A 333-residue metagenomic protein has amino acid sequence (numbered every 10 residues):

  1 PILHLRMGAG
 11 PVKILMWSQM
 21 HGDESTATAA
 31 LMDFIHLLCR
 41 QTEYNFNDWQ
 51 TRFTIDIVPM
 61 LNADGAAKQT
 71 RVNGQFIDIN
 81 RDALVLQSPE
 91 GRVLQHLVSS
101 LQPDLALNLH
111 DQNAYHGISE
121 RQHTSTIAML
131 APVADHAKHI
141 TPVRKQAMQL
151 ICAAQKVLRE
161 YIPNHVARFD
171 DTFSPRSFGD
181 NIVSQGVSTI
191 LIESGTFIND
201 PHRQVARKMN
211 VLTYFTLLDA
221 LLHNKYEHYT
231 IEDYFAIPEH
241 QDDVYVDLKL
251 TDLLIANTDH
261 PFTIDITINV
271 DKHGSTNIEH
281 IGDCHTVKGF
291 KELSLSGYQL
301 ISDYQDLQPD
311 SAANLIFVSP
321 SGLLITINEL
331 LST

Functional and structural regions predicted by a protein language model:
P1-R6: A short loop-to-beta-strand scaffold at the N-terminal edge of the catalytic core in hydrolase folds
M7-A9, S321: Feature targets compositionally biased, intrinsically disordered low-complexity regions with long contiguous runs
G8, L61, E193: Residues at the C-termini of beta-strands that transition into short coil/loop
P11-L15, M20, S25-N164: Active-site/substrate-binding loop(s) of hydrolase catalytic cores
M129-T333: C-terminal accessory segments enriched in acidic
